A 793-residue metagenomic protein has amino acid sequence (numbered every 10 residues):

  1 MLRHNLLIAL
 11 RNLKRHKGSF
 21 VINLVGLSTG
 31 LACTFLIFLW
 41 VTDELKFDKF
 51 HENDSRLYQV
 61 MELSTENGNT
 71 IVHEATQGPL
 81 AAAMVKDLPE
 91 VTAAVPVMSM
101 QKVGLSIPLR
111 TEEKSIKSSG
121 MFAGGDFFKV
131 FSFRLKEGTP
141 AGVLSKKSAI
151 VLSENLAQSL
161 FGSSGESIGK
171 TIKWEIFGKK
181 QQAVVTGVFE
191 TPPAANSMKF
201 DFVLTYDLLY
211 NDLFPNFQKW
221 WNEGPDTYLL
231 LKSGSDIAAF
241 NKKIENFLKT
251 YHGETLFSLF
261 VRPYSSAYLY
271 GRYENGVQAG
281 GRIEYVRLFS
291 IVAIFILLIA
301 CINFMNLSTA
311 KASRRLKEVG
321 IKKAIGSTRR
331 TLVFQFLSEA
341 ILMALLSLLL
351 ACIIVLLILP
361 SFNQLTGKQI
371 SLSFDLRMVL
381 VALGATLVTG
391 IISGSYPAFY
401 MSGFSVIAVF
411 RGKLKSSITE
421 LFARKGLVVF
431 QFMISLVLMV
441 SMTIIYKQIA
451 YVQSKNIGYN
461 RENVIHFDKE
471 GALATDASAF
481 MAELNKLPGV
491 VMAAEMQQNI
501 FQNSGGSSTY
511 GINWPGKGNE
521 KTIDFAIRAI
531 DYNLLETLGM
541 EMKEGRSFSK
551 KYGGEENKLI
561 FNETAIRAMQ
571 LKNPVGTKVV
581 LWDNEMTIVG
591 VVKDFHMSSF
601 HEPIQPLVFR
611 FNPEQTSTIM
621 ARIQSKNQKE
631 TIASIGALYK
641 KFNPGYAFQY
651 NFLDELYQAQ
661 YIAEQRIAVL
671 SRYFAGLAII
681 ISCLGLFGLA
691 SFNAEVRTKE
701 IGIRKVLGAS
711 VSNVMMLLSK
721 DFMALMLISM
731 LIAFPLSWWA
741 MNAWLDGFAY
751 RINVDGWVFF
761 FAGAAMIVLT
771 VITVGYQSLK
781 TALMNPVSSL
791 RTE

Functional and structural regions predicted by a protein language model:
M1-R11, R15-S19, H51, S235 (+10 more regions): Membrane-helix entry/capping segments
L6-I22, G26, A300-M343, G403-L414 (+3 more regions): Intracellular coupling helices
H16-L45, L421-Q448, Y459, G685 (+2 more regions): Short, strongly hydrophobic transmembrane alpha-helices
A32, L36-L39, F260, I341-V406 (+2 more regions): Small-residue-rich transmembrane alpha-helices
T42-L63, R134, N196-M198, E254-T255 (+6 more regions): Membrane-proximal juxtamembrane linkers immediately C-terminal to transmembrane helices
E44, Y58-S119, D126, Q158-S163 (+3 more regions): Hydrophobic, regular-secondary-structure patches
M121-E137, I150-G281, A479-A663: Mid-to-C-terminal secondary-structure elements that act as membrane-proximal/extracytoplasmic interface segments
E284-L307, L350, V669-G688, L727-I732 (+3 more regions): Internal alpha-helical transmembrane segments of multipass membrane proteins, especially hydrophobic lipid-embedded
